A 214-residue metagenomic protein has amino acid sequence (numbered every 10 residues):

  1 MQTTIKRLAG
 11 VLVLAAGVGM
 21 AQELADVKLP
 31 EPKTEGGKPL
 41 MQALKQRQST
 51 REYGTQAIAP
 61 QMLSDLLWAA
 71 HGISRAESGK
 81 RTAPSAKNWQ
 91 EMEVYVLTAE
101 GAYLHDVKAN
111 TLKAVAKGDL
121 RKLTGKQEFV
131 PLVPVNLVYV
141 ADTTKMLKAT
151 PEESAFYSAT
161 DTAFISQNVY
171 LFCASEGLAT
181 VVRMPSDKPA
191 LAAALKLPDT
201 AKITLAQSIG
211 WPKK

Functional and structural regions predicted by a protein language model:
M1-A9: Bacterial N-terminal signal peptides that target proteins for export
A9-G19: Bacterial N-terminal signal peptides
Q22-V133: N-terminal amphipathic, basic helical "cap/leader" segment at the start of enzyme domains
P32, V140-D142, G210-P212: Generic beta-structure capping elements
R47, L66, V94, V135-Y139 (+2 more regions): Small-aliphatic-rich amphipathic alpha-helix that forms the alpha element of a beta-alpha
L132-P134, A201-K202: Short coil/turn connectors at secondary-structure junctions
K196-K214: A glycine-rich helix N-cap at a beta->alpha junction
